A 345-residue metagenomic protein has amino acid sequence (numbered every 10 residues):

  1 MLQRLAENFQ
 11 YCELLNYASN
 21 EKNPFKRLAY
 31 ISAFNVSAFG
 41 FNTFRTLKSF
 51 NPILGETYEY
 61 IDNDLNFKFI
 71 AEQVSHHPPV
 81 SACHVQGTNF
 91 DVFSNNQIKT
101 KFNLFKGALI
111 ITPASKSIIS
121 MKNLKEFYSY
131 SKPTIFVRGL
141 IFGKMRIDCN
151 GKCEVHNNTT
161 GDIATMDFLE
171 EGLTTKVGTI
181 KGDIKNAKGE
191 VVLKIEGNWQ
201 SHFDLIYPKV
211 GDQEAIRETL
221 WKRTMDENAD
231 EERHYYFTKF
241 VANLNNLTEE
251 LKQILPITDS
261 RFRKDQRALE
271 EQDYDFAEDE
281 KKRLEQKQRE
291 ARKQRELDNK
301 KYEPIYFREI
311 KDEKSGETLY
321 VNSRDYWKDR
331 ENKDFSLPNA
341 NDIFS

Functional and structural regions predicted by a protein language model:
M1-S345: Extended acidic, Ser/Thr- and Pro-enriched interaction/regulatory segments
